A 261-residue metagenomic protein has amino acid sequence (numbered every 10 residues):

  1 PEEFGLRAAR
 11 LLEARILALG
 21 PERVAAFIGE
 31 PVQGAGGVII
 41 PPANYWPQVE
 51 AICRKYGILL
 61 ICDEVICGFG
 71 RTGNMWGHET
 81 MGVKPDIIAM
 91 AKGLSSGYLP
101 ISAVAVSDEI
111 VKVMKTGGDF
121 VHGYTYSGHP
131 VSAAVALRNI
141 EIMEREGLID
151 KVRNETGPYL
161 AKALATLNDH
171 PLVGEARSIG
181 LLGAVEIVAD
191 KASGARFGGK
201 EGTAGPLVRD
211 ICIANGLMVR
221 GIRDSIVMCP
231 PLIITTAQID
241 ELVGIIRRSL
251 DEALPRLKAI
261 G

Functional and structural regions predicted by a protein language model:
P1-G261: Conserved N-terminal phosphate-binding loop of PLP-dependent enzymes in the Aspartate aminotransferase
